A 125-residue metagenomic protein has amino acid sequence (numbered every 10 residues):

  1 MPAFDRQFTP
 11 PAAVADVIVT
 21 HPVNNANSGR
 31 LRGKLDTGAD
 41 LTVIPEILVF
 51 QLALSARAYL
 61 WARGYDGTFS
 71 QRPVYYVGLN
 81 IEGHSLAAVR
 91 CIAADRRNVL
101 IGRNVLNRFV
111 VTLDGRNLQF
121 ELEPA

Functional and structural regions predicted by a protein language model:
M1-A125: Pepsin/retropepsin-fold aspartyl endopeptidases
